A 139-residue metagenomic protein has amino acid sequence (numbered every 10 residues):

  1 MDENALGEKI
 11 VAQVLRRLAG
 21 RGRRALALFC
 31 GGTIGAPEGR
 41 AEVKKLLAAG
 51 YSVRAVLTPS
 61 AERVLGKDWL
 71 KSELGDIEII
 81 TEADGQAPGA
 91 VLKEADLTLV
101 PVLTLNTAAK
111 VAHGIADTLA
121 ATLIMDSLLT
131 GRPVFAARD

Functional and structural regions predicted by a protein language model:
M1-L119, L123-D139: A cross-family phosphate/adenosyl-ligand binding-site feature
